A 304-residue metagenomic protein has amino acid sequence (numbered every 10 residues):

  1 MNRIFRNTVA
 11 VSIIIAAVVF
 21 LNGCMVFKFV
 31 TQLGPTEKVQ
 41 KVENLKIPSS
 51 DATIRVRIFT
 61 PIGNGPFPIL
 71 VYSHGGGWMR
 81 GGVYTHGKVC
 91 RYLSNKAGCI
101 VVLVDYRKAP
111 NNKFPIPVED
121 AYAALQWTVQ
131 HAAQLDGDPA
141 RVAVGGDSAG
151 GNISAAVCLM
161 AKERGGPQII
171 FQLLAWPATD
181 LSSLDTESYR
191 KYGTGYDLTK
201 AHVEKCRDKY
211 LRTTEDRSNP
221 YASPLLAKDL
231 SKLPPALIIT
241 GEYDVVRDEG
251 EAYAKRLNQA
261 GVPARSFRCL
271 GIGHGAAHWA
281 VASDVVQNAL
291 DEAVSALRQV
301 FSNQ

Functional and structural regions predicted by a protein language model:
M1-K38: N-terminal targeting or regulatory segments adjacent to alpha/beta-hydrolase or S9 domains
M25-Q304: Alpha/beta-hydrolase superfamily serine-hydrolase fold, recognizing
